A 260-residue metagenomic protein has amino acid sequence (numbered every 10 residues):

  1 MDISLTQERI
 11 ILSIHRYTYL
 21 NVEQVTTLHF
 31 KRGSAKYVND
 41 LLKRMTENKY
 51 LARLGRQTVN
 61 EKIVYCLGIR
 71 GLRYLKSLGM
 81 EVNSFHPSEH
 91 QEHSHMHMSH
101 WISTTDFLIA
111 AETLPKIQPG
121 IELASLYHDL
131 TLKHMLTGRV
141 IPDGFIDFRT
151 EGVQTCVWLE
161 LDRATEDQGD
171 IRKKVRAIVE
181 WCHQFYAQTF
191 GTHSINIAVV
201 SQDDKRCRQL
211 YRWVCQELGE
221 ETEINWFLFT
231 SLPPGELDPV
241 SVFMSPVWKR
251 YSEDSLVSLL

Functional and structural regions predicted by a protein language model:
M1-E92: Nuclease-adjacent, charged terminal/linker segments that flank catalytic cores
I11-S13, V22, T165-I171, H183-L260: Non-catalytic C-terminal interaction segments of nucleic acid-processing enzymes
Y17-Y19, T58, L72, T131-K133 (+2 more regions): Short, solvent-exposed loop/turn segments at secondary-structure junctions
L54-G55, M96-M98, A110, I117-V157 (+1 more regions): Active-site metal-binding core of divalent-cation-utilizing nuclease and nuclease-like domains
S77-S125: Amphipathic alpha-helical dimerization/coiled-coil segments that flank or bridge DNA-binding/regulatory modules
F107-E112, G144-I146, V175-F185, Y211-C215: Short, well-ordered amphipathic alpha-helices
T113-P119, F148-E151, C182-G191, L218: Alpha-helix termini
